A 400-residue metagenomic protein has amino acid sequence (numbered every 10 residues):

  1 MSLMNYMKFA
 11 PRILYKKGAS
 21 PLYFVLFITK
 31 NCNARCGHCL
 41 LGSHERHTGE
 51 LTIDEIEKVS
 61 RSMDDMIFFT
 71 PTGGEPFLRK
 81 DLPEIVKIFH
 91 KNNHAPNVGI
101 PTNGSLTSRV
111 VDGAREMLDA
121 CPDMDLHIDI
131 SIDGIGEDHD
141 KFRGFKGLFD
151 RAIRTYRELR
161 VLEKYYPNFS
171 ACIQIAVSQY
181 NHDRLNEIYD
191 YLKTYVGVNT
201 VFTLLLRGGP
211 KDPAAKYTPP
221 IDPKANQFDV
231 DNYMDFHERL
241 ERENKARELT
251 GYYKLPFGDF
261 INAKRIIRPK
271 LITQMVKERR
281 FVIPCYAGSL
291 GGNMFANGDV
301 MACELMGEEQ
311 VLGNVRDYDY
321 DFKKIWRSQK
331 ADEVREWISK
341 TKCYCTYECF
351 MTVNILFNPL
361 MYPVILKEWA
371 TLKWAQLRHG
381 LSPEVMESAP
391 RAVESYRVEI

Functional and structural regions predicted by a protein language model:
M1-L126, G209-D212, A225, D229 (+1 more regions): Conserved alpha-helical substructure of the radical SAM core
M1-P21, E248-E278, F350-A389: Alpha-helical membrane-targeting segments
A19, V282-P284, N297-I400: Flexible mid-to-C-terminal extensions adjoining Fe-S/redox cofactors in radical SAM and related proteins
L26, K30-N33, R279, W337-S339 (+1 more regions): Processing junctions and N-termini across compartments
I28, C32, T52, V110 (+6 more regions): Generic structural signal for small/hydrophobic residues in well-ordered secondary structure, especially within
H38, G42-E45, G291, E309 (+2 more regions): Secreted/processed peptides and extracellular or luminal domains of membrane proteins
E75, T102-L106, I132-G134, I175-Q179 (+1 more regions): Short, flexible loop/turn elements at secondary-structure junctions
C121-D123, H127-A287, N293-A296, M301 (+4 more regions): Radical SAM enzyme [4Fe-4S]-AdoMet core and its adjacent flexible, acidic and glycine-rich loops/tails across
